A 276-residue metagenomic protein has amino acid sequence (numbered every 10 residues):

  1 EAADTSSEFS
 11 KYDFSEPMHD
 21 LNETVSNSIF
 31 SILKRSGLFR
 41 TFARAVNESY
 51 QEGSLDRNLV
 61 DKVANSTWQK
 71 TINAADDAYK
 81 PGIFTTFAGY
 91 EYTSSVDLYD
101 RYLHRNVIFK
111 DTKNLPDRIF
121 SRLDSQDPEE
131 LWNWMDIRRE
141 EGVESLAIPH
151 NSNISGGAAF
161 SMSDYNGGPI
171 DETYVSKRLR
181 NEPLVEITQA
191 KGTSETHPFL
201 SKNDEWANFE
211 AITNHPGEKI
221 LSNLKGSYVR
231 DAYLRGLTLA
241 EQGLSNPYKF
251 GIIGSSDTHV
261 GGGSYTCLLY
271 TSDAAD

Functional and structural regions predicted by a protein language model:
E1-S272: Extended, charged catalytic domains and RNA/DNA-binding interfaces, predominantly in divalent-metal-using enzymes
